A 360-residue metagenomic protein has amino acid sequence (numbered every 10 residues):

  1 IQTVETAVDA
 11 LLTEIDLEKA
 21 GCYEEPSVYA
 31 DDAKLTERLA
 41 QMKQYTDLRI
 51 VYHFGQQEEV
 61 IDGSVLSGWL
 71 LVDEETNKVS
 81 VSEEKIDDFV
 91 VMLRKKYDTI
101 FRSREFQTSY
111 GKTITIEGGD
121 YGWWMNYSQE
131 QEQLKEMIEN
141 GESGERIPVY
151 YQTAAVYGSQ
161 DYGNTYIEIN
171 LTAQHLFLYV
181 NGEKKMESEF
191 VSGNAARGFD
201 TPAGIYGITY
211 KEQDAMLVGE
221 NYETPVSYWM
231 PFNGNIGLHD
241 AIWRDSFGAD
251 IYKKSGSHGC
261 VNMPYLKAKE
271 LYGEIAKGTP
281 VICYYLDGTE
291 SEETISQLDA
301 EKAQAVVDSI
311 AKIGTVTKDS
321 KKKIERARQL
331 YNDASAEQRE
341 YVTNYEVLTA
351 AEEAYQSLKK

Functional and structural regions predicted by a protein language model:
I1-E223, Y228, I275-K277, I282-T289 (+5 more regions): Surface-exposed, secretory/extracytoplasmic low-complexity segments enriched in Ser/Thr/Asn/Gly/Pro
I1-Q2, T115-I116, I313-Y355: Amphipathic, non-membrane alpha-helical rod segments
W69-L70, I242, I251-Y252, K321-K323: Short hydrophobic/aromatic segments of transmembrane alpha-helices and their interfaces
E84, Q174, H258, L266-K269 (+1 more regions): Short alpha-helical basic/polar micro-motif
W229-C283: Active-site scaffold segments
